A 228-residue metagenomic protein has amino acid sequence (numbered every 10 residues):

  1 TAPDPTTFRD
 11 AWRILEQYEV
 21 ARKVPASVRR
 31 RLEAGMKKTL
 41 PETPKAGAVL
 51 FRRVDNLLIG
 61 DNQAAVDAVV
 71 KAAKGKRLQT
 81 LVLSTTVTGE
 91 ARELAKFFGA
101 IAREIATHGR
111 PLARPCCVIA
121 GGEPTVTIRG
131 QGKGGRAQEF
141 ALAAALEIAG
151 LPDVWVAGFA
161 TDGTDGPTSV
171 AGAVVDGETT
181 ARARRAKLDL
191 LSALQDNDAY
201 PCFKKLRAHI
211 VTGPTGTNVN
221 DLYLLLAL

Functional and structural regions predicted by a protein language model:
T1, I119-G122, A157-T161: Short beta-strand segments
A2-F97: Accessory alpha-helical/coil subdomains and C-terminal extensions that flank or cap enzyme catalytic cores
A2-Y18, G130-V156: Gly/Ser/Thr-rich active-site loops/lids in small-molecule metabolic enzymes that frequently grip phosphoryl groups
A11-R22, R31, G35-T39, A72-K76 (+6 more regions): Change "in soluble alpha/beta enzymes" to "in soluble alpha/beta proteins
G60, K74-R77, T85-G89, G109 (+3 more regions): A cross-family phosphate/adenosyl-ligand binding-site feature
L78-T125: Long, well-ordered mid-to-C-terminal structural blocks that present hydrophobic/aromatic surfaces
A91-A100, V126-F140, G166-V174: Short glycine/threonine-rich loop-to-helix capping motif typified by GTGT followed within a few residues by an Asp-Pro
L142-L228: Internal helix-turn-beta structural module
